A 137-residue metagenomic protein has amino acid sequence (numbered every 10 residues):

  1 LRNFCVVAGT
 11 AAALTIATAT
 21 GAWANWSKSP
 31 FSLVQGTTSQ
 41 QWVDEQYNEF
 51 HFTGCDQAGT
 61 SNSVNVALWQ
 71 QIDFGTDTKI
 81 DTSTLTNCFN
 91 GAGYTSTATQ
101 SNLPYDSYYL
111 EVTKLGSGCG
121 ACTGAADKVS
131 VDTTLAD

Functional and structural regions predicted by a protein language model:
L1-A24: Secretory targeting and sorting signals
W23-D137: Post-signal peptide N-terminal regions of Sec-secreted extracellular proteins
